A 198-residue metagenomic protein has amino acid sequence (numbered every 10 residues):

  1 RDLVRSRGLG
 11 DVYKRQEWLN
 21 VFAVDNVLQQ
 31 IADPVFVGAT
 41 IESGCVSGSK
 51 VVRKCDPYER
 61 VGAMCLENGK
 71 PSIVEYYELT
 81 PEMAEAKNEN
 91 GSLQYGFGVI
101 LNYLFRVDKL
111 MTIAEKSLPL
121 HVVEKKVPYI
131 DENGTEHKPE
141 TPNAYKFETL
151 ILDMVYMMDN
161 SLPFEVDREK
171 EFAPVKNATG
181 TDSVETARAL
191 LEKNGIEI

Functional and structural regions predicted by a protein language model:
D2-Y13: Single conserved hydrophobic/aromatic residue that forms the stacking wall/gate of nucleotide- or nucleobase-binding
Q16-N20, L28-A32, F36-E197: Catalytic core of tubulin tyrosine ligase-like
V24: Short acidic donor-binding/metal-coordinating loop in glycosyltransferase active sites
